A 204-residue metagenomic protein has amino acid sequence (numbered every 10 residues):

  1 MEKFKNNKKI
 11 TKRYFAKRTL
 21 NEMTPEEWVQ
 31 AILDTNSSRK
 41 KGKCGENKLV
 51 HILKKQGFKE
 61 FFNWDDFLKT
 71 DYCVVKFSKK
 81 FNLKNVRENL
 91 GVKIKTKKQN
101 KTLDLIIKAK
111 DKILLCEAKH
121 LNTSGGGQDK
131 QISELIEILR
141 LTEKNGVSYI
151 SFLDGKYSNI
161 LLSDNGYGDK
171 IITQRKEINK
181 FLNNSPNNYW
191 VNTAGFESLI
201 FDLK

Functional and structural regions predicted by a protein language model:
M1-K48: Nuclease-adjacent, charged terminal/linker segments that flank catalytic cores
T35, R39, K55-K97: A short acidic/basic microdomain associated with nuclease active sites
V50, I136-R140, I178-N179: Short amphipathic alpha-helical segments and helix-helix/interface helices
H51-F62, A109-K112, N145: Secondary-structure boundary elements
N82-V86, I113, E117-A118: Flexible secondary-structure boundary motifs
K98-L115: Active-site beta-strand-loop-beta-strand hairpin of nuclease catalytic cores that positions key catalytic residues
H120-K170: Catalytic cores of nucleic-acid endonucleases
S151-K204: Domain-level recognition of nuclease-like catalytic cores that cleave nucleotide substrates
